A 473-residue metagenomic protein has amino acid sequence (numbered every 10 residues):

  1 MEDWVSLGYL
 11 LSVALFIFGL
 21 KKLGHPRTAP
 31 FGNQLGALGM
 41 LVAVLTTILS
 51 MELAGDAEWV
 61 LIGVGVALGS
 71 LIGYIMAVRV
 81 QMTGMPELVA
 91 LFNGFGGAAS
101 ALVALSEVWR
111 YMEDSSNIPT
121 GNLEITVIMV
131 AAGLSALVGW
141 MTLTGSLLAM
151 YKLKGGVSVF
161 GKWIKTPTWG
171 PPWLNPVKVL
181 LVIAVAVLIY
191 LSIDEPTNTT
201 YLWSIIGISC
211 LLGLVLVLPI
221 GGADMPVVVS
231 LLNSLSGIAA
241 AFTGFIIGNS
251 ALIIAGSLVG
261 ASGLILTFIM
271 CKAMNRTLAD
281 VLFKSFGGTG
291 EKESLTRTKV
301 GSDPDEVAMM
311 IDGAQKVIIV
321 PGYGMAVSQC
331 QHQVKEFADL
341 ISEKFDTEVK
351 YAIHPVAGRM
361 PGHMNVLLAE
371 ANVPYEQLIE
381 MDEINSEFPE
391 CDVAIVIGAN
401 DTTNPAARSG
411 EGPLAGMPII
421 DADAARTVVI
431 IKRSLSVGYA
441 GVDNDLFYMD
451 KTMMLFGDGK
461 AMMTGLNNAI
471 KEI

Functional and structural regions predicted by a protein language model:
M1-V13, S50, A54-L71, I128-L143 (+1 more regions): Structural signature of hydrophobic alpha-helical transmembrane segments
L15-T28, S70-V89, S146-I164, L212-M225 (+1 more regions): C-terminal ends of transmembrane helices
P30-M40, I62-V64, G84-G96, K165-V177 (+1 more regions): Cytoplasmic-side transmembrane-helix entry/capping segments in multi-pass membrane proteins
T47-G63, I75-P86, A101-P119, I193-P196: Transmembrane alpha-helix boundary signature
S106-N122, S192-T200, G222, V227 (+1 more regions): Transmembrane helix-loop junctions at the membrane interface of multipass transporters and ion channels
M129, G133, W163-V179, R297-A314: Membrane-water interface at loop-to-transmembrane-helix junctions
L258-A314: Membrane-interfacial segments at transmembrane helix termini in multi-pass membrane proteins
T296-I473: Structured cytosolic domains appended to multi-pass membrane proteins
